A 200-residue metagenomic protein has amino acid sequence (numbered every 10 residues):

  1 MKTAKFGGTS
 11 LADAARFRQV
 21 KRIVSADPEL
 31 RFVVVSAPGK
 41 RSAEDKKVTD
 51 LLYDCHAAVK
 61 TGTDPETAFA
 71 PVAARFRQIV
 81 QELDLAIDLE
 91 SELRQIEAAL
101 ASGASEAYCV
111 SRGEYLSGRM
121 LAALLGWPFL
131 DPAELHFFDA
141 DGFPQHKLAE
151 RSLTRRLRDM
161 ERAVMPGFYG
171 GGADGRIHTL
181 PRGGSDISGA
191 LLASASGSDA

Functional and structural regions predicted by a protein language model:
M1-A200: Nucleotide/pyrophosphate-binding catalytic subdomain
